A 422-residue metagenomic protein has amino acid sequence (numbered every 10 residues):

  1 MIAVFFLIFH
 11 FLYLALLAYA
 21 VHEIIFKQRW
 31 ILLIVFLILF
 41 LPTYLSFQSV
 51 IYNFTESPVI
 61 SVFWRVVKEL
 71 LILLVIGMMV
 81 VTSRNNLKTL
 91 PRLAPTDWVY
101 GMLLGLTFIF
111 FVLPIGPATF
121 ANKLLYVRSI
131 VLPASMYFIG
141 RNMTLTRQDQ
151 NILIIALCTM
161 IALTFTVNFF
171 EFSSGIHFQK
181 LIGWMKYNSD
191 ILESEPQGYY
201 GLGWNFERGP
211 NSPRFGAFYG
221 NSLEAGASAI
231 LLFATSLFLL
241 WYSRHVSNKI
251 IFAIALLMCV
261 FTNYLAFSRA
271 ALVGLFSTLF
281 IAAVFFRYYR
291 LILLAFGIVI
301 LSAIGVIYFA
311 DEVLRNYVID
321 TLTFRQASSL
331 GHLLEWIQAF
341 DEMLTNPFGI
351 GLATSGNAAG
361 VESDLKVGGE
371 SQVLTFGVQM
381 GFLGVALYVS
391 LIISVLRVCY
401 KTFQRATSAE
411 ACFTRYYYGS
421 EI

Functional and structural regions predicted by a protein language model:
Y13-K27, I72-N86, L231-S243, F382-A406: Hydrophobic, aromatic-rich transmembrane alpha-helices and their immediate juxtamembrane boundary segments
K27-A134: N-terminal hydrophobic segments of proteins, predominantly signal-anchor/transmembrane helices of inner/organellar
W30-L39, T89-L106, V131, G140-S173 (+1 more regions): Interfacial loop-to-transmembrane-helix boundary motif in multi-pass membrane proteins
V35-I38, P42, I250-C259, Y400-I422: Loop-to-helix entry and N-terminal half of a specific, functionally important transmembrane alpha helix in multi-pass
L39-Y52, F267, Q372-M380, C412-I422: Membrane helix-loop boundary segments at the extracytoplasmic
Y52, P213, F309-M380, C399-A409: Long extracytoplasmic/lumenal interhelical loops at the membrane interface of multi-pass membrane proteins
T107-V112, S135, I152-F267, L272-F285 (+1 more regions): Alpha-helical transmembrane segments of multi-pass inner-membrane proteins
T166-F178, F261-A266, A283-T323, F340-L344: A membrane-periplasm/extracellular boundary helix in multi-pass inner-membrane enzymes that assemble envelope glycans
